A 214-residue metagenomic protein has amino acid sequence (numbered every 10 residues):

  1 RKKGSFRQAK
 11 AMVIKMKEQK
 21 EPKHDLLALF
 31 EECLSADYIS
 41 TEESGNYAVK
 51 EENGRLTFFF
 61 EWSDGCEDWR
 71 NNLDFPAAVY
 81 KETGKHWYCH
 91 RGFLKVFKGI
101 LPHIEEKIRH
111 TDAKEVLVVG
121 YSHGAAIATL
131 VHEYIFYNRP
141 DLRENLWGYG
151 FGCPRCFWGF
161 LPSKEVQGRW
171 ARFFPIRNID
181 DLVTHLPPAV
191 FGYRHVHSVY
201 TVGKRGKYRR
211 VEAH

Functional and structural regions predicted by a protein language model:
R1-V119, H123-H214: Non-catalytic, mobile gating and regulatory segments of ester bond hydrolases
